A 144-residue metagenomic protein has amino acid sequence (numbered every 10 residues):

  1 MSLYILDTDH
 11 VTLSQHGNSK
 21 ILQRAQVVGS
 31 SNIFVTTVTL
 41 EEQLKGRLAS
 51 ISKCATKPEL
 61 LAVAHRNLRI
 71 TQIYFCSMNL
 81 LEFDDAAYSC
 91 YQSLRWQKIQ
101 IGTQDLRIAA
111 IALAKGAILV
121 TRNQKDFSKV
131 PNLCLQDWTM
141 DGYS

Functional and structural regions predicted by a protein language model:
M1, A109, L113-S144: Acidic, PIN/NYN-like endoribonuclease modules and their adjacent C-terminal/linker elements
M1-T39, S50-R66, Y143-S144: Short, well-structured N-terminal submotif of metal-dependent ribonuclease cores
D7-T8, Q43, Y91, A112 (+1 more regions): Generic structural signal for small/hydrophobic residues in well-ordered secondary structure, especially within
H10-V11, T39, A87, I108 (+1 more regions): Alpha-helix capping/helix-boundary segments
Q15-N18, A25, R47, R95 (+2 more regions): Short, flexible helix/strand-to-coil boundary loops that buttress conserved ligand/catalytic motifs in alpha/beta
V28-G29, C76, P131: Short, structured coil segments at secondary-structure junctions
R47-I51, Y74-V120: Active-site neighborhoods of divalent-metal-dependent phosphate/nucleic-acid chemistry enzymes
